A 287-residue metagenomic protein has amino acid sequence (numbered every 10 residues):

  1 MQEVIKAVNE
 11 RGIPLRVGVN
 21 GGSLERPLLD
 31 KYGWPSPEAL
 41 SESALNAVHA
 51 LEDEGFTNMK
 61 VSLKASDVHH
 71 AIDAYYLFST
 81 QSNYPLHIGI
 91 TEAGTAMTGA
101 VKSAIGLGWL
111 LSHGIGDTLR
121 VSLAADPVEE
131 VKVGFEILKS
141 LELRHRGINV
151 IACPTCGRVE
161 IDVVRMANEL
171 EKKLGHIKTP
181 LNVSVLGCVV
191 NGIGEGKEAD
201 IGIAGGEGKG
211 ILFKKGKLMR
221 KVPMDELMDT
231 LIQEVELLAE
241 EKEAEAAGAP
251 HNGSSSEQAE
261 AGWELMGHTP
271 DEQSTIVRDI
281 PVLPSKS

Functional and structural regions predicted by a protein language model:
M1, A96-G99, F213-K215: Short, charged, surface-exposed secondary-structure boundary motifs
M1-L24, L29-Y32: Active-site-proximal beta-alpha core segment in soluble small-molecule metabolic enzymes
A7-V8, G99, E142, I193-E195 (+1 more regions): Replace "in large, NTP-powered and nucleic-acid-processing enzymes" with "in large, NTP-powered factors and other
N9, T80, K197: Anion (oxyanion) recognition and catalysis
V17, V61, L110, C153 (+3 more regions): Conserved, mostly hydrophobic/aromatic
N20-S23, L28-K178, N182: Catalytic alpha/beta core domains of metabolic enzymes, predominantly
P127, C156-E160, L170, V189-A199 (+2 more regions): Conserved structured catalytic cores and adjacent interaction surfaces of nucleotide-binding/hydrolyzing enzymes
I177-V185, I201-S287: Iron-sulfur (Fe-S) cluster-binding modules
